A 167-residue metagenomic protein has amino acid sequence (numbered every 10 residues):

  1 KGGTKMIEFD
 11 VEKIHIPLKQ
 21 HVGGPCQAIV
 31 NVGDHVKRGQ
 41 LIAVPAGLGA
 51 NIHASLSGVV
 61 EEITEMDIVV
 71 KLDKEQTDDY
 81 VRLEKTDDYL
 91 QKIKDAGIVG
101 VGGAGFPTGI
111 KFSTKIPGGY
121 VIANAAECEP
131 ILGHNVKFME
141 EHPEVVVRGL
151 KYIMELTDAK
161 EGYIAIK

Functional and structural regions predicted by a protein language model:
K1-P25: N-terminal, Lys/Arg-enriched amphipathic/low-complexity engagement segments that precede the first folded domain
H15, Q27-I29, N51, S57: Well-ordered beta-strand positions in beta-sheet-rich domains
L18, V30, V70-L72: Hydrophobic residues in beta-strands and at strand termini
K19-I29, V136-M139: Short, N-terminal intrinsically disordered low-complexity segments that are rich in Pro/Gly and polar/charged residues
C26-H35, G39: Short histidine-centered loop motifs in beta-beta connectors
H35, L41, S57-V59: Residue-level marker of beta-strand positions
G49-K167: Iron-sulfur-associated redox domains of electron-transfer enzymes in respiratory and anaerobic energy metabolism
